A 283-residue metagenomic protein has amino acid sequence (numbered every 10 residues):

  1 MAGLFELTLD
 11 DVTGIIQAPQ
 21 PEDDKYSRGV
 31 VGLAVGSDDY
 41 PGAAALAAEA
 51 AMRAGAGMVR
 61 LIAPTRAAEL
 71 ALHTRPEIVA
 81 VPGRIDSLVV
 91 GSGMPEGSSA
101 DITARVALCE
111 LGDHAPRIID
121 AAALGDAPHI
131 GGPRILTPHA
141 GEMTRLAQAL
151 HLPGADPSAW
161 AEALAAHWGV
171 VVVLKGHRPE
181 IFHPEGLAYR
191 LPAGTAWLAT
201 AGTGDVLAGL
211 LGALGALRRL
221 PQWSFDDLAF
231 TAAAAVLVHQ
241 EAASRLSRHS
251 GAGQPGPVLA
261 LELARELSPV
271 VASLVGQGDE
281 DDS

Functional and structural regions predicted by a protein language model:
M1-P116, G125-G132, R145-S283: Small-residue (G/A/S/T)-rich helix-start motifs and N-terminal tracts that mark the onset
A63, I119, P138: A conserved hydrophobic position in a structured secondary element of the catalytic/binding core that shapes
R134-G141: Non-cysteine beta-strand/loop elements that form the S-adenosyl-L-methionine
